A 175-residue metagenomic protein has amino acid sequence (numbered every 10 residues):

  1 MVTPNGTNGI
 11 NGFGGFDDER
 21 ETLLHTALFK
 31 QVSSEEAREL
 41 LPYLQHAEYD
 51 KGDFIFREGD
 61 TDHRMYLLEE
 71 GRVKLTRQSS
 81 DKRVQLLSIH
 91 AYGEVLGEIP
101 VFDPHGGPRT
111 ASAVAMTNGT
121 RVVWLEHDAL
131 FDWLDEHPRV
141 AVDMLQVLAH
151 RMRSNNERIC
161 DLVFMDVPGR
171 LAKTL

Functional and structural regions predicted by a protein language model:
M1-K51, P100-H105, E136: Cyclic nucleotide-binding regulatory module and flanking cytosolic helices
E21, M65, L87, V122-V123: A residue-level structural signature of the nucleotidyltransferase/glycosyltransferase Rossmann-like core
L44, D62-R64, Q85: Short loop/turn microsegments at loop-to-beta-strand junctions
G52, H63-T76, A91-G93: Glycine- and acidic-residue-biased ligand/ion/polar-headgroup-sensing regions
I55-D60: Short phosphate-coordinating micro-motif centered on Lys-Gly-acidic
S80-L87: Short alpha-helix-to-loop micro-motif enriched in aromatics/charged/Gly
S88-Q146, R153: Cyclic-nucleotide recognition modules
D135-L175: Polybasic "coupling" helices that flank or enter modular domains
